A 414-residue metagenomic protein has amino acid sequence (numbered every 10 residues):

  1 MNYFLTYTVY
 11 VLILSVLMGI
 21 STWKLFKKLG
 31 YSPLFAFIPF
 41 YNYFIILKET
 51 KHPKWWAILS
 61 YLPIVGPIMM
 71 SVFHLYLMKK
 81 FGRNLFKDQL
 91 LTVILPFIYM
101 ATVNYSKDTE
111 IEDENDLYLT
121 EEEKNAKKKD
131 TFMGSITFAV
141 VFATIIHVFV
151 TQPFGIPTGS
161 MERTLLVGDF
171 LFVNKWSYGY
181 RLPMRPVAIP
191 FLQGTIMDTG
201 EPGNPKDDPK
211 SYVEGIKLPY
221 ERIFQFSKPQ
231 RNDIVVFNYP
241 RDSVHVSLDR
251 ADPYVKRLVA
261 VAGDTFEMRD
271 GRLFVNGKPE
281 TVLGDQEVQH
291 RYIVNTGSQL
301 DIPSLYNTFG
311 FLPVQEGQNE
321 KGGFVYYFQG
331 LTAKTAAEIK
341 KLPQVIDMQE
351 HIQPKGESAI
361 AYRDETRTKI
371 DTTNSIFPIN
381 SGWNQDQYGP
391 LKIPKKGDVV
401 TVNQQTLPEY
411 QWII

Functional and structural regions predicted by a protein language model:
M1-Y10: Feature marks short, highly hydrophobic, charge-poor N-terminal signal-anchor/signal peptide-like helices that anchor
V11-L12, I64, F132, V140: Residue-level hotspots within the lipid-embedded alpha helices of multi-pass solute transporters
L12-D113, V150: Membrane-cytosol interface at the C-terminal ends of transmembrane alpha helices in small multi-pass membrane proteins
K107-A126: N-terminal Lys/Arg-rich, disordered targeting/topogenic segments
T120-Q152: Internal/C-terminal transmembrane anchor helices
K124-N125, V167-I414: Soluble "head" domains of membrane/secretory-pathway proteins
Q152-L171: Alpha-helical transmembrane signal-anchor/signal-peptide segments
